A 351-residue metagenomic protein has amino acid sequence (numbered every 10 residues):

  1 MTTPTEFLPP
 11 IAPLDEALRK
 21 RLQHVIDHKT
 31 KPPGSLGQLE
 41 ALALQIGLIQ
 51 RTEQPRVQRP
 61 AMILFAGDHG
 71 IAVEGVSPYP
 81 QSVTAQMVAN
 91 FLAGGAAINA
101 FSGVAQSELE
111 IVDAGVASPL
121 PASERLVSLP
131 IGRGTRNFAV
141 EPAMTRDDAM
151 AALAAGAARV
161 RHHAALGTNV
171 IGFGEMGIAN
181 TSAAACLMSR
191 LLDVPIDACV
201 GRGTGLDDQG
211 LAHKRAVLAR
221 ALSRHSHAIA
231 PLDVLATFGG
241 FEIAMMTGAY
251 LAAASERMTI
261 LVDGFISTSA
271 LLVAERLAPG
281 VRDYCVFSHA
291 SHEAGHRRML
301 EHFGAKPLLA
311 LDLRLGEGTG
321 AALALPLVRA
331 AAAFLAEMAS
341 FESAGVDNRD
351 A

Functional and structural regions predicted by a protein language model:
T2-A351: N-terminal loops that bind phosphate or other acidic moieties and the adjacent beta-alpha structural core
